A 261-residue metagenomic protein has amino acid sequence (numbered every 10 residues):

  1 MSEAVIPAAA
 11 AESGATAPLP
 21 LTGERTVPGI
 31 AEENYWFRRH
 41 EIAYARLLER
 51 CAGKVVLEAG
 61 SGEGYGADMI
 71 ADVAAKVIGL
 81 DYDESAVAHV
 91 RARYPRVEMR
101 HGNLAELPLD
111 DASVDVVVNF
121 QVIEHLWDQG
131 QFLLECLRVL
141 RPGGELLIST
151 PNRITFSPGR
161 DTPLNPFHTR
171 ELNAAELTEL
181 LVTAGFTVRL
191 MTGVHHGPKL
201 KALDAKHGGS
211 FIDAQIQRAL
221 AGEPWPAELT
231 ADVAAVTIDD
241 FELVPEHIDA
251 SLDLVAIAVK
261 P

Functional and structural regions predicted by a protein language model:
M1-D110, V116-F120, G130-L133, G193-V194 (+3 more regions): Conserved N-terminal segment of class I S-adenosyl-L-methionine
A86, I154-F156, H195-P198: Feature marks short, surface-exposed loop/turn motifs that line or immediately flank catalytic pockets and channel
Q121-H125: A short His-aromatic
G130-E145: A short glycine-rich, Lys/Arg-flanked "PGG" loop and its adjoining helix->strand segment in the class I
I148-R170: Short, glycine-/aromatic-enriched active-site segment of Class I SAM-dependent methyltransferases
P158-T162, L200-K206: Short aromatic-enriched loop/helix-cap "lid" or pocket-rim segments at secondary-structure transitions that line
T169-G185: Short alpha-helix
F186-G197: Conserved S-adenosyl-L-methionine
